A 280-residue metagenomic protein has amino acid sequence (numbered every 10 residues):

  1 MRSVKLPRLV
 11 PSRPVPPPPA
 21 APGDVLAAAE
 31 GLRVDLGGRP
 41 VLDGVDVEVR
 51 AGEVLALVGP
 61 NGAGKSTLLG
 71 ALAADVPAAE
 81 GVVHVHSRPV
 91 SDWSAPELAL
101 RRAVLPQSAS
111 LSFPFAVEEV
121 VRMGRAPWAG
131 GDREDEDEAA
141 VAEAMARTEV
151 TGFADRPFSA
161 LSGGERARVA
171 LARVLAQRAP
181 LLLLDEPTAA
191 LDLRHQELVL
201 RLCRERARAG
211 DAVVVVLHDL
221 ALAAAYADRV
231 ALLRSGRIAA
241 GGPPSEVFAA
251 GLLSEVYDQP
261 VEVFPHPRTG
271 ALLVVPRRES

Functional and structural regions predicted by a protein language model:
V58-P60: The feature captures the beta-strand-to-loop junction immediately N-terminal to the Walker
A73: Helix-to-loop junction immediately C-terminal to a conserved catalytic motif
G81-P89, L98: Conserved ABC transporter NBD signature motif
R122, E136-F153: Conserved ABC ATPase "signature" region
P157-L161, E165: Conserved ABC ATPase signature
L182-E186: Catalytic Walker B motif of ABC-type/P-loop ATPase nucleotide-binding domains
V256-S280: ABC ATPase nucleotide-binding domains
